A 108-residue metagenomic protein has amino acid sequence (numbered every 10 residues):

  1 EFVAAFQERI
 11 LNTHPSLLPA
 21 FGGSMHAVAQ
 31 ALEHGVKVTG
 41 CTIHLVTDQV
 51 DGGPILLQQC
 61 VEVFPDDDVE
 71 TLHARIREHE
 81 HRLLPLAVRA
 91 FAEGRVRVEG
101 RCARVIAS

Functional and structural regions predicted by a protein language model:
E1-V105: Donor/substrate-binding cores of folate-linked one-carbon enzymes
